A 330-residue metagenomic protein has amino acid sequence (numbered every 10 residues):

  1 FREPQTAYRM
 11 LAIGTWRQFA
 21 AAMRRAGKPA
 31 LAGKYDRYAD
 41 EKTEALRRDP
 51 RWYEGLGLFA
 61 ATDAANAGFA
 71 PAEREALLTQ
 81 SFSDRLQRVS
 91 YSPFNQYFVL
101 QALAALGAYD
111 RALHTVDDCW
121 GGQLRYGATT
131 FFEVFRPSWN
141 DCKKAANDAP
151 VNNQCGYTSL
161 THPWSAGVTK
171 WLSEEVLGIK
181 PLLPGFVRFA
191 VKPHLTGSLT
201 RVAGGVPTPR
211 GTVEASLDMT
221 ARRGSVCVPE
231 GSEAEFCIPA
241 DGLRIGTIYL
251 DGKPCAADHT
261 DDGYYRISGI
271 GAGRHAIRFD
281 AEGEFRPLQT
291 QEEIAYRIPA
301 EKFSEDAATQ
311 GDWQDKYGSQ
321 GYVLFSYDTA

Functional and structural regions predicted by a protein language model:
F1-N152, D251, G269, R278-D280 (+1 more regions): Catalytic cores of carbohydrate-active enzymes
A22, K180, G321-L324: Short, solvent-exposed loop/turn elements at domain surfaces
K28, R37, D110-A295: Non-catalytic C-terminal accessory modules of carbohydrate-active enzymes
I294-A330: Low-complexity, Gly/Ser/Thr/Pro- and Asn/Asp-enriched, turn/coil-prone segments that serve as flexible N-terminal
